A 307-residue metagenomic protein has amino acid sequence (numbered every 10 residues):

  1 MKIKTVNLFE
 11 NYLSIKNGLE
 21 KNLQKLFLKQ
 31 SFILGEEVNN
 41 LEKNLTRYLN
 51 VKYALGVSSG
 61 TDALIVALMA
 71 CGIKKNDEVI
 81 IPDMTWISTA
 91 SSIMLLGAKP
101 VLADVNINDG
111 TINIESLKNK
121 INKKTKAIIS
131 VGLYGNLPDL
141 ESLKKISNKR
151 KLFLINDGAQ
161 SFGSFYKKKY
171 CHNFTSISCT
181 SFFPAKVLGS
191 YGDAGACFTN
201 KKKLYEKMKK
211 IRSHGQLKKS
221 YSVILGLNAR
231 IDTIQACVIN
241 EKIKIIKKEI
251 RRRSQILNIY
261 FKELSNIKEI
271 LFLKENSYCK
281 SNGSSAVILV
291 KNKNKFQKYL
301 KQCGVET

Functional and structural regions predicted by a protein language model:
M1-S31, E36: N-terminal "arm"/small-domain region of PLP-dependent enzymes with the aminotransferase-like
F9, K21, E36-N44, Y48-A54 (+6 more regions): PLP-dependent aminotransferase class I/II
Q30-E78, S92-L96, L102-D104, K169: Phosphate-binding glycine-rich loop
L55, I80, V101, L154-I155 (+2 more regions): Structural detector of well-ordered beta-strand residues that form the stable sheet scaffold of enzyme domains
G56, I81, L102, C197 (+1 more regions): Conserved SAM-binding loop
M69-G158, F165: PLP-dependent aminotransferase-like
S92-I93, I146, Y170, V187 (+1 more regions): Hydrophobic/aromatic ligand-binding patch that stacks against planar heteroaromatic rings of cofactors or nucleotides
N156-Y191, E206, K218-V223: Conserved active-site segment immediately N-terminal to the catalytic lysine that forms the internal aldimine
